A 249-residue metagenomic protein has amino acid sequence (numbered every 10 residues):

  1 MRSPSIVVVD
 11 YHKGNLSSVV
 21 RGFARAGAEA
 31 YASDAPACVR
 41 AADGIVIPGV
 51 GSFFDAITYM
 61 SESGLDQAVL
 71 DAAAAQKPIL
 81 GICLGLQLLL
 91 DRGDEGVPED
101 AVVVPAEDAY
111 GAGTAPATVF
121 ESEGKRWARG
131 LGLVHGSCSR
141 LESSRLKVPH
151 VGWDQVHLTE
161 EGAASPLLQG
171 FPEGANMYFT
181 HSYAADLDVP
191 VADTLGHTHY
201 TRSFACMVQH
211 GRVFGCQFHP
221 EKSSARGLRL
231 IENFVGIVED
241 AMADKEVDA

Functional and structural regions predicted by a protein language model:
R2, A74, Y110-V119, E123-R129 (+1 more regions): Amide-donor transfer/coupling interface in amidating biosynthetic enzymes
P4-G27, E221-K222: N-terminal beta1-alpha1 ligand-phosphate binding loop
I6, A30, I79: Hydrophobic anchor at the start of a short beta-strand that flanks the dinucleotide cofactor-binding loop
A30-A32, C138: Generic structural signal for residues in well-ordered beta-strands
A42: An anion/phosphate-binding loop that grips the pyrophosphate of nucleotide cofactors and donors
V46-P48: Structural motif
V50-W153: Cysteine-nucleophile active-site neighborhood
